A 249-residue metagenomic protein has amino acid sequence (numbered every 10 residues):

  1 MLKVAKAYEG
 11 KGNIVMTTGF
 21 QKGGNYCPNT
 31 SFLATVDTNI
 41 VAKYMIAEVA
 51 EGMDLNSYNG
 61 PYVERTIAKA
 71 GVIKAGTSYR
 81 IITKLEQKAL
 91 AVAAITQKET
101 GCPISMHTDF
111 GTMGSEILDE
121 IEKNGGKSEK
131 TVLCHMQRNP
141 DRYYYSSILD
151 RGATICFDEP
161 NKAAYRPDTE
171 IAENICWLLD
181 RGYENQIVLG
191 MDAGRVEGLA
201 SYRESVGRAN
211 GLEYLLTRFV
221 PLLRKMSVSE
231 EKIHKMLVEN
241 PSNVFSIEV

Functional and structural regions predicted by a protein language model:
M1-V36, S128, H135-Q137, D168-T169 (+2 more regions): Helix-coil boundary/capping segments in enzymes
G10-V15, F20-P103, T154, P160-A164: Active-site gating/metal-coordination segments in enzymes
G19-G23, S78, D109-G111, M136-N139 (+2 more regions): Active-site beta-loop-alpha junctions enriched in small/polar residues
Y26, M113-I121, D141-L149, Y165-I175 (+3 more regions): Histidine/acidic-residue-rich catalytic or RNA/ligand-binding cores of hydrolases and nuclease-related proteins
A94, K98-D180: Catalytic pocket-lining loop regions of alpha/beta-barrel enzymes, especially the amidohydrolase/enolase/GH5 lineages
Q97, I155, D192, I233 (+1 more regions): Divalent metal-coordination and catalytic microenvironments
S105, D158-P160, Y183-V206, I233: Short acidic/histidine-rich active-site segments
E213-V249: Mid-to-C-terminal alpha-helical segments outside catalytic/metal-binding sites
